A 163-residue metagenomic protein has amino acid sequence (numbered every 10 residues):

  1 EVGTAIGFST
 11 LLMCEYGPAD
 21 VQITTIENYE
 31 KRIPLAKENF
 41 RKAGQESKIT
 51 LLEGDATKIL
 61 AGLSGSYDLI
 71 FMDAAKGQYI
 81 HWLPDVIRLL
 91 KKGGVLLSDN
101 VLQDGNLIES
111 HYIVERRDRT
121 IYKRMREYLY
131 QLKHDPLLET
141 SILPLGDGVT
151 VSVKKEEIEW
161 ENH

Functional and structural regions predicted by a protein language model:
E1-H163: S-adenosylmethionine/decaboxylated-SAM
